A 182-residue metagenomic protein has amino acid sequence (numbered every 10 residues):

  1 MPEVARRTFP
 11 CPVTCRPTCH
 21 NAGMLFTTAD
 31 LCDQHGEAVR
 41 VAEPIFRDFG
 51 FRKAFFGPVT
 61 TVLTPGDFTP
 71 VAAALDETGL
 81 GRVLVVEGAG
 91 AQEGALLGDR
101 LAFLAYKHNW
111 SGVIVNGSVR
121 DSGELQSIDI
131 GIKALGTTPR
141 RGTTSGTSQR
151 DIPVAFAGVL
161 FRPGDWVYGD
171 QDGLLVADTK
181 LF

Functional and structural regions predicted by a protein language model:
G23-P163, K180-F182: Feature captures the catalytic cores and cofactor-binding loops of soluble hydro-lyases/lyases that act on carboxylate
L160, G173-L175: Short, charged beta-turn/beta-strand-edge "cap" motif at the junction between a beta-strand and an adjacent loop
